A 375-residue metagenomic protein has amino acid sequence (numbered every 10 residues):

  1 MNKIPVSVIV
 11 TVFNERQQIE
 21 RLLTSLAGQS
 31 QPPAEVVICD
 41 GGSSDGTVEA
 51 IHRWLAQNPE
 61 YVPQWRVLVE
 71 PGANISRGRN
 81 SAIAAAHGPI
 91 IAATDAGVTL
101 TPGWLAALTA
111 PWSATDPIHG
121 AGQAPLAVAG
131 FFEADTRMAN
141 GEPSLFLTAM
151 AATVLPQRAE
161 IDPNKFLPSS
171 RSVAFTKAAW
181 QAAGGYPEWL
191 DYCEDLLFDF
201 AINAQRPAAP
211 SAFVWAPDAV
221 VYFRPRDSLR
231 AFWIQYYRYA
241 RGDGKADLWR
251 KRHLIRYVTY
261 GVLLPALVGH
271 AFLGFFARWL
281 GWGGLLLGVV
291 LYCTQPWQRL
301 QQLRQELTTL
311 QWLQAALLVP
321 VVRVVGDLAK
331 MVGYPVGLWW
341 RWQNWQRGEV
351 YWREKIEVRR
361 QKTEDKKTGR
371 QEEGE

Functional and structural regions predicted by a protein language model:
M1-S25: N-proximal low-complexity "stem/linker" segments adjacent to membrane-targeting elements
T24-P33: Short, acidic, metal-binding catalytic loop of nucleotide-sugar glycosyltransferases
D40-E49, V98: A conserved acidic beta->alpha catalytic loop
E70-A86: Glycine-rich, basic loop-to-helix element that forms the pyrophosphate-binding segment of sugar-nucleotide handling
I91: Short aromatic/hydrophobic "clamp" motif used to bind/position activated sugar donors
G103-P143, P210: Conserved donor NDP-sugar-binding/catalytic core segment of glycosyltransferases
M138, P156-A178, L190-D191, L197 (+2 more regions): A recurrent flexible, glycine/aromatic-enriched loop bordering the glycosyltransferase active site that acts as
P187-R250: Catalytic donor/gating beta->alpha subdomain of glycosyltransferases that bind UDP-sugars
